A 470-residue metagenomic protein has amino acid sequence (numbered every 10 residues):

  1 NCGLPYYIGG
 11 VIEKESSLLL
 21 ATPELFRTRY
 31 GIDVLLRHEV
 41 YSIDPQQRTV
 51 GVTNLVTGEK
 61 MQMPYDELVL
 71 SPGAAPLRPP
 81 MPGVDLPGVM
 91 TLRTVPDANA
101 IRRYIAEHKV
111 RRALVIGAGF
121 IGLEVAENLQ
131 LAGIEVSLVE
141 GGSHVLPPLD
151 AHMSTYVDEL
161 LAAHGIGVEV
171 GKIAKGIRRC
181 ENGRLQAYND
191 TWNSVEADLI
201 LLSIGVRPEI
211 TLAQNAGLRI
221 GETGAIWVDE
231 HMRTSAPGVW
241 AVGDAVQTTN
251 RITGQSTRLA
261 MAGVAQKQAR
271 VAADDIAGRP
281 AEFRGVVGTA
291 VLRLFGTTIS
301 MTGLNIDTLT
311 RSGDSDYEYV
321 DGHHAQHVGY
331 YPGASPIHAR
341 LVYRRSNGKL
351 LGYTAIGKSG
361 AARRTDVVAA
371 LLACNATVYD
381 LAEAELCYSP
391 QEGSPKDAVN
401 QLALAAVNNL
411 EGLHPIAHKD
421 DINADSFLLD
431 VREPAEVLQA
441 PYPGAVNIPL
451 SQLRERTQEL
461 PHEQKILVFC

Functional and structural regions predicted by a protein language model:
N1-E39, A126-L149, T289, R363 (+2 more regions): Beta1-alpha1 glycine-rich phosphate/pyrophosphate-binding loop at the start of Rossmann-like nucleotide-binding domains
L18-L19, R112-A113, F120-R178, M261-V264 (+1 more regions): Rossmann-like dinucleotide-binding cores of NAD(P)H-dependent redox enzymes
L35-V52, V56, M63, L131-V228: A Rossmann-like FAD-binding core segment of flavoenzymes
V50, L55, L68, D198-L201 (+3 more regions): AMP-binding/adenylate-forming core of the ANL superfamily
L70-A132, G167, E222, V228-E230 (+2 more regions): Glycine-rich dinucleotide-binding loop and its adjacent helix/turn
D85-K109, G183, S194-D274, V367 (+1 more regions): FAD-site-proximal beta/loop scaffold in flavoenzymes
A245-S359, Q391-S394, A398-A424: Mid-to-C-terminal Rossmann-like scaffold of FAD/NAD(P)H-dependent oxidoreductases
I448-L450, R454-C470: Catalytic cysteine-centered active loop of the rhodanese-like fold, especially the PTP/DSP P-loop
